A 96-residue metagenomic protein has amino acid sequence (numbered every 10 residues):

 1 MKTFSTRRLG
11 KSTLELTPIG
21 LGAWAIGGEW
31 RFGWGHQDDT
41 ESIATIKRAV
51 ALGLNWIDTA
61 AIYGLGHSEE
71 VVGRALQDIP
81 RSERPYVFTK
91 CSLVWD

Functional and structural regions predicted by a protein language model:
M1-Y86: N-terminal binding-site loop/beta-alpha segment at the start of enzyme catalytic domains that lines or forms
E83-D96: A short, structured active-site edge motif that brings together acidic residues
